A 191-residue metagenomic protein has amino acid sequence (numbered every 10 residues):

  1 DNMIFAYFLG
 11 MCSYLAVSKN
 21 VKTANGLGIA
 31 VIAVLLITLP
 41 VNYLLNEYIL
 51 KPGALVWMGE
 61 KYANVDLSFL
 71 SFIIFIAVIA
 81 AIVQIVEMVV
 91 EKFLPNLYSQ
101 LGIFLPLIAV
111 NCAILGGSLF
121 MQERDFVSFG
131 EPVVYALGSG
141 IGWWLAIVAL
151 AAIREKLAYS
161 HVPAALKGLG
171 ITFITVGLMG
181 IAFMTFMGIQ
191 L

Functional and structural regions predicted by a protein language model:
N2-A6, V65-I79, V134-A146: Structural signature of hydrophobic alpha-helical transmembrane segments
M3-V31, N46-I49: Membrane-interface helix-loop junction between the first two transmembrane segments
F8-C12, A16, M88-F93, F104-L105 (+1 more regions): Generic transmembrane alpha-helix signature in multi-pass membrane proteins, especially transporters/channels
L9-T23, V83-L97, L150-H161: C-terminal ends of transmembrane helices
C12-S13, V31, L36-P40, I76-E87 (+3 more regions): Hydrophobic core segments of alpha-helical transmembrane domains in multi-pass membrane transport and ion-translocation
T23-V34, S71-F75, L97-I108, A165-I171: Cytoplasmic-side transmembrane-helix entry/capping segments in multi-pass membrane proteins
E47-L101: Ordered, amphipathic secondary-structure segments that act as subunit-interaction surfaces in large macromolecular
E155-F173: Interfacial loop-to-transmembrane junctions
